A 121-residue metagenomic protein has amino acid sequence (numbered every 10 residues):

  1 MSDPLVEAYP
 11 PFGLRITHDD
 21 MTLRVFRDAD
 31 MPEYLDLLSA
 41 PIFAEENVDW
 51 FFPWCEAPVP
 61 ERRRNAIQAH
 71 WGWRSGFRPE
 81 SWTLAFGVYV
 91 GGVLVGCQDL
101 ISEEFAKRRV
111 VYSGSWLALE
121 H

Functional and structural regions predicted by a protein language model:
M1-E120: GNAT-family acyltransferases
